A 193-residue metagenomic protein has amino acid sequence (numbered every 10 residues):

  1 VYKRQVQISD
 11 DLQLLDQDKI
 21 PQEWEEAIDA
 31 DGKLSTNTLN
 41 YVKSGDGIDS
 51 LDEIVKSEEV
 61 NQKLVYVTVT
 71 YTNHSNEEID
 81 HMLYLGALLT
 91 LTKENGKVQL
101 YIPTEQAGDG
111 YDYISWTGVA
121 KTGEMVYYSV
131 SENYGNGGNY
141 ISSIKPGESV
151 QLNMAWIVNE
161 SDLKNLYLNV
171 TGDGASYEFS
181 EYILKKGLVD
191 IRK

Functional and structural regions predicted by a protein language model:
K3-K193: Conserved functional micro-motifs across diverse proteins
